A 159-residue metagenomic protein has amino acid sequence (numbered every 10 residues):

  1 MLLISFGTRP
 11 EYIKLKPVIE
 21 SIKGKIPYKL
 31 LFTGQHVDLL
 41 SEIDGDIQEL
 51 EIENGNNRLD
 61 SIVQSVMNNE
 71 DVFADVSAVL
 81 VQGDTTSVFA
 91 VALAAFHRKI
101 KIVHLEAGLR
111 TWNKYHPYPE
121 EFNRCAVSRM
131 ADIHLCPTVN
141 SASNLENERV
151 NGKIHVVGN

Functional and structural regions predicted by a protein language model:
M1, S77-A78: Structural motif
M1-G34: N-terminal subdomain of nucleotide-sugar transferases
T8, G83-D84, T138-N140: Helix N-cap/beta->alpha junction signal
K25-S65: Conserved nucleotide-sugar phosphate-binding/catalytic loop shared by glycosyltransferases and other
Q64-D75: Short, well-structured alpha-helical segments in soluble
L80-R98: An aromatic- and histidine-rich active-site surface loop
I100-N159: Active-site-proximal region of nucleotide-activated glycan assembly enzymes, centered on histidine/acidic-rich loops
